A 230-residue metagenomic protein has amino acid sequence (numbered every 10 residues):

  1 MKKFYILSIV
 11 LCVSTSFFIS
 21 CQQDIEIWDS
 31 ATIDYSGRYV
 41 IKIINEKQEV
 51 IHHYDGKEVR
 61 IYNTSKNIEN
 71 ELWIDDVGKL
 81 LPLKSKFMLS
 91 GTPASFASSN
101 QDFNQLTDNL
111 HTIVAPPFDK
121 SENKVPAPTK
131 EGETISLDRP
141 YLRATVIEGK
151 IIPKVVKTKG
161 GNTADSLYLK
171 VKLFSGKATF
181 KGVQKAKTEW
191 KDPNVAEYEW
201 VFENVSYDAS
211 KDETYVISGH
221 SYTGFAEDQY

Functional and structural regions predicted by a protein language model:
M1-F4: Positively charged n-region of N-terminal signal peptides that target proteins for export
I6-S14: Sec-dependent N-terminal signal peptides
L11, W28-D29: Alpha-helical interaction segments
S16-S20: C-terminal motif of bacterial Sec signal peptides marking the signal peptidase cleavage site
C21-I25: Bacterial signal peptide processing site
D29-Y230: First exposed extracellular module after export/assembly in secreted or surface-exposed proteins
